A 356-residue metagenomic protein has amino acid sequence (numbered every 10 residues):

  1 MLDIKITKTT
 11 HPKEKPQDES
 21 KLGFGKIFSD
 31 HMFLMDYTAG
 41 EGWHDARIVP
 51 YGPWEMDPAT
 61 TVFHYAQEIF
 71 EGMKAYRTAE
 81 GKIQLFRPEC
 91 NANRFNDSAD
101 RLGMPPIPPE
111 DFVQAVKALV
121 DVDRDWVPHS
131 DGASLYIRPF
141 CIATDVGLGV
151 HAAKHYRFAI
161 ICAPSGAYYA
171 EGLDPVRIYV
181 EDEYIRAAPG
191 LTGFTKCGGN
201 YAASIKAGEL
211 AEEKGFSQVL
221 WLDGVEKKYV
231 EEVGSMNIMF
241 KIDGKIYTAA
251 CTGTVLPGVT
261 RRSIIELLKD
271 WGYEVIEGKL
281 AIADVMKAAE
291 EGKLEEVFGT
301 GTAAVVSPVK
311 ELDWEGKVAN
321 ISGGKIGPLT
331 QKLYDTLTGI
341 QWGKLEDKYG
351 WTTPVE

Functional and structural regions predicted by a protein language model:
M1-L119, F140, G147-E356: Helix-start/capping segments and mature chain N-termini
P128-R138, I142: Extended, Lys/Arg-enriched charged tracts that mediate electrostatic binding to polyanionic substrates
